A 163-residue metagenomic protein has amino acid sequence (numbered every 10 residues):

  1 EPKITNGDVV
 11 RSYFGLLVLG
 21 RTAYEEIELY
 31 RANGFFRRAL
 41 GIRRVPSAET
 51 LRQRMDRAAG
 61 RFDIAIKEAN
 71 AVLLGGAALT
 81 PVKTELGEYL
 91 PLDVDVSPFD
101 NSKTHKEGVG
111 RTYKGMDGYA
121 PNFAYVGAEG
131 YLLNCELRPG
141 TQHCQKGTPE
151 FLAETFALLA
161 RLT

Functional and structural regions predicted by a protein language model:
E1-S12, K146: Basic, short loop/linker segments at the boundary and entry of helix-turn-helix/winged-helix-like folds
S12-Y13, I27, S47, L51 (+2 more regions): Short, conserved catalytic/metal-binding motifs centered on acidic residues
L17-A23: Short capping segments at the starts of secondary-structure elements
Y24-A39: DNA-recognition alpha helix
A39-L40, S102-G108, L133-L137: Short acidic, glycine/serine/threonine-rich loops at helix termini
L40-R57: Major-groove recognition helix of helix-turn-helix-like DNA-binding domains
R52-A124: Active-site-proximal, Lys/Arg-enriched surface segment that forms a nucleic-acid-binding/basic interface patch
T112-T163: Electropositive, glycine- and tryptophan-enriched low-complexity nucleic-acid-binding patches
